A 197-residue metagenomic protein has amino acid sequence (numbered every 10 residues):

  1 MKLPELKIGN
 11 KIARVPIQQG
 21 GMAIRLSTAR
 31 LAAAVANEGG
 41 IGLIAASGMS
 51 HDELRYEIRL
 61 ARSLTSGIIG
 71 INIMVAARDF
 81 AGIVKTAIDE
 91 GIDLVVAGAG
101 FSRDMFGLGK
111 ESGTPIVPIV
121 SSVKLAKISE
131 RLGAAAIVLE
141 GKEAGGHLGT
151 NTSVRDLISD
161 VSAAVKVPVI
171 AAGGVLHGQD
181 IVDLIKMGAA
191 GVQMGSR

Functional and structural regions predicted by a protein language model:
M1-A164, P168: Active-site entrance/lid segments in N-terminal catalytic domains of soluble metabolic enzymes
S153-R197: Catalytic alpha/beta core domains of metabolic enzymes, predominantly
